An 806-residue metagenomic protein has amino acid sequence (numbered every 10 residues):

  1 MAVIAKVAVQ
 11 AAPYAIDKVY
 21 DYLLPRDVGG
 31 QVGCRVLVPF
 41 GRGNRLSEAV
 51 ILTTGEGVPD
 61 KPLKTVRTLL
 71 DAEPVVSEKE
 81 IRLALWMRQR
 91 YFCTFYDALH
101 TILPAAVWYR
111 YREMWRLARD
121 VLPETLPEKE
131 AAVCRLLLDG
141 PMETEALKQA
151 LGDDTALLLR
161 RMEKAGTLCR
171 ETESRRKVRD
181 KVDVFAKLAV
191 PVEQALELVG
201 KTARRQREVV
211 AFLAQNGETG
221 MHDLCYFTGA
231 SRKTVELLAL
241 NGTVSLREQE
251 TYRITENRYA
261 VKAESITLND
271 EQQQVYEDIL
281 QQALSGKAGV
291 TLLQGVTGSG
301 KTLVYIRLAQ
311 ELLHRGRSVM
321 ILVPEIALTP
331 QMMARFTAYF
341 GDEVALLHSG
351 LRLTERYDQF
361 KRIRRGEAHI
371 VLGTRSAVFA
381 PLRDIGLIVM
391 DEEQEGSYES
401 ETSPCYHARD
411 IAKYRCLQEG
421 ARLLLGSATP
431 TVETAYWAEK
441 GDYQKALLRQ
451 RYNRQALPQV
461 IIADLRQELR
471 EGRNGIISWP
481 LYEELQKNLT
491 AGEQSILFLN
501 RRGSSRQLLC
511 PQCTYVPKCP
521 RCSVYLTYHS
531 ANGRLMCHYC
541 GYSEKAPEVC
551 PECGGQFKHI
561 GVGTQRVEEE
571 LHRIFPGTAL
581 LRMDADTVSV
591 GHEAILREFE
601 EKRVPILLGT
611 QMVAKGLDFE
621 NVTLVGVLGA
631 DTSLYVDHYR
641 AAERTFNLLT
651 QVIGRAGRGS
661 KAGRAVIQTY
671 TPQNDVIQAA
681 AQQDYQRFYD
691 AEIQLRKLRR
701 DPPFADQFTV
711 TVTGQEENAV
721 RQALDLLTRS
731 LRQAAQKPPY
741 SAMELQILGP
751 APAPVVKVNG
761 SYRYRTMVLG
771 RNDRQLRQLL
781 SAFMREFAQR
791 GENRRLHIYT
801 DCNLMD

Functional and structural regions predicted by a protein language model:
M1-T374, V378-S427, E439-Q455, L769 (+2 more regions): Accessory, non-ATPase domains that flank or precede helicase/AAA+ motor cores in DNA-metabolism machines
V3, K18, C34, E493 (+4 more regions): Residues at beta-strand starts and edge strands
C134-L136, K697-P702, A753-N759: Short, flexible, solvent-exposed loop/turn segments with mixed acidic/basic and small polar residues
L151, L571, V652-A656, L731-P738 (+1 more regions): Hydrophobic, Leu/Ile/Phe/Ala-enriched alpha-helical segments that form helix-helix packing faces
K262-N269, Q273, K287-R721, R765-T766 (+1 more regions): Inter-lobe coupling/hinge segments of SF2-like helicase ATPases
N718-Q733: Extracytoplasmic/periplasmic
A734-A753, R794-D801: Short beta-strand elements
M743-D773, L779-F783: C-terminal structured "cap/appendage" subdomains that terminate the fold
